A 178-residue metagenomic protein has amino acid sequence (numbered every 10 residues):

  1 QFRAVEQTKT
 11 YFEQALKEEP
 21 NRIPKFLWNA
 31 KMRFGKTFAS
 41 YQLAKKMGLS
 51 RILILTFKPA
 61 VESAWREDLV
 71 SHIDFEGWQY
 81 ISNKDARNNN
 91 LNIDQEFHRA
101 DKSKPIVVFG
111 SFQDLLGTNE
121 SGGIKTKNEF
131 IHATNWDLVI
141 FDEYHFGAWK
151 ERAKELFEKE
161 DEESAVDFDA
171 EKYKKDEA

Functional and structural regions predicted by a protein language model:
Q1-A178: SF2 helicase/translocase NTPase motor core, specifically the RecA-like lobe 1 inter-motif segment between Walker
